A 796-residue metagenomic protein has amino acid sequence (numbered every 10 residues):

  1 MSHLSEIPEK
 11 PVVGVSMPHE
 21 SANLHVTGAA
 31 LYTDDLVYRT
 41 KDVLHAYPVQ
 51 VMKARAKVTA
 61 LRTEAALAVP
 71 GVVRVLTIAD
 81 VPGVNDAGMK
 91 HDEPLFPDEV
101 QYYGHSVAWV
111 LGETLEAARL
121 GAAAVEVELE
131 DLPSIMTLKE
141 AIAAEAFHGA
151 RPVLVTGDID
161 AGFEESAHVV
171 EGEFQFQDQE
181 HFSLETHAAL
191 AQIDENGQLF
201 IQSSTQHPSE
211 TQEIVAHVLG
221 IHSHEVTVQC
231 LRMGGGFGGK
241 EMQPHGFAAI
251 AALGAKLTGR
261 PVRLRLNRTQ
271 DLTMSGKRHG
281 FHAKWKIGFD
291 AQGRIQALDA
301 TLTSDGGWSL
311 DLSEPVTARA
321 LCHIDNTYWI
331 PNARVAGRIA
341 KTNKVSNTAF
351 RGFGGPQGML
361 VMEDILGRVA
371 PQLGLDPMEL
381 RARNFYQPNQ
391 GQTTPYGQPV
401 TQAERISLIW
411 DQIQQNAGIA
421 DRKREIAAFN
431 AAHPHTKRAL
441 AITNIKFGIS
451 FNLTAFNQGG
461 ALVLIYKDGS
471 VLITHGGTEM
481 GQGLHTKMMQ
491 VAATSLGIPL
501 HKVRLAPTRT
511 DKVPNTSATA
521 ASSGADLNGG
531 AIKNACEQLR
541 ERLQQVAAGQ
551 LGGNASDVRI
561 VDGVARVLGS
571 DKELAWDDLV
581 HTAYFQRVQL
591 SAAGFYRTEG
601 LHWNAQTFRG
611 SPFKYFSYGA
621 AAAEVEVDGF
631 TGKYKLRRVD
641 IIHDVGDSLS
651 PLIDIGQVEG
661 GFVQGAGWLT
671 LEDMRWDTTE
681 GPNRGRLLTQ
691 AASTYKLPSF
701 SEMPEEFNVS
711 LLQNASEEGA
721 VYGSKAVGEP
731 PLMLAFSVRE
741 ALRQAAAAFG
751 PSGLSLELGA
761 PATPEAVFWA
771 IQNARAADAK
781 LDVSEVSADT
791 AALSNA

Functional and structural regions predicted by a protein language model:
M1-R151, V169-G172, L257: Flexible, low-hydrophobicity surface segments
V15, S21-L24, G28, P152-A189 (+7 more regions): Glycine-rich loop/linker segments at domain edges
L44, P97, E185-L190, H282 (+4 more regions): Short glycine-rich loop/turn motifs
I78-A79, G220-E225, A255-L264, A291 (+2 more regions): C-terminal catalytic domains of large/alpha subunits in multi-subunit enzymes
N85-M89, G121-A124, S203-S204, Q212-I214 (+13 more regions): Short acidic, glycine/serine/threonine-rich loops at helix termini
P97-E99, H222-C230, G254-N267, D271-M274: Conserved catalytic cysteine-centered active-site region of acyl-thioester-dependent Claisen-condensing enzymes
G234-G259, R263-R265, L484-A492: Thiamine diphosphate
